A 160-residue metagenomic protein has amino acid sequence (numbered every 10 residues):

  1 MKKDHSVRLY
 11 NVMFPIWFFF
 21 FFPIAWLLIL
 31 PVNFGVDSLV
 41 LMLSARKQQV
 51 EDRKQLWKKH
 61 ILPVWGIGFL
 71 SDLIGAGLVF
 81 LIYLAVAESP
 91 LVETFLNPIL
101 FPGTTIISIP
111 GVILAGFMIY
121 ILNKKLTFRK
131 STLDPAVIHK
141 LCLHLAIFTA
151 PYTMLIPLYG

Functional and structural regions predicted by a protein language model:
M1-G160: Juxtamembrane/disordered regions of integral membrane proteins
